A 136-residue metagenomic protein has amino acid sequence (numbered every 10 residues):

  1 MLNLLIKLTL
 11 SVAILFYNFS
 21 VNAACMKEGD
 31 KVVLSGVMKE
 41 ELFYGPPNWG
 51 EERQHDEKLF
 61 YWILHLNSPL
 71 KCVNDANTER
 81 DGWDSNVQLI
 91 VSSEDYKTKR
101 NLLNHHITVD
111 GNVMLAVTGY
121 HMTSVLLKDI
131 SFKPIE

Functional and structural regions predicted by a protein language model:
L2-S11: Sec-dependent signal peptide recognition, specifically the positively charged N-region followed immediately by
N18-S20: N-terminal signal peptide c-region/cleavage motif recognized by signal peptidases
N22-D30: Cleaved targeting-peptide boundary
G29-F60, N67, G111: Structural detector for short beta-strands of small beta-barrel domains
D56-G82: Mature extracytoplasmic domains of secretory-pathway proteins
L66, V117-E136: OB-fold/S1-family single-stranded nucleic acid-binding modules
N74-T98: Beta-strand/loop nucleic-acid-binding surfaces
E94-V109: Short nucleic-acid-contacting surface segments enriched for D/E, G, S/T with interspersed K/R
